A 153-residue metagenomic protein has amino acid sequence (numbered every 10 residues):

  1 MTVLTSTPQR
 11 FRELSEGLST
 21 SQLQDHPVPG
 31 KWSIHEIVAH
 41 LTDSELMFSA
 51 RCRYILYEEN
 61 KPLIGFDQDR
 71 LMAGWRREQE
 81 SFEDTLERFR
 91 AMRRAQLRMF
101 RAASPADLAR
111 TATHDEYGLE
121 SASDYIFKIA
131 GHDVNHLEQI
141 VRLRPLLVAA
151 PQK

Functional and structural regions predicted by a protein language model:
M1-T2, L14-G17, N60-P62, G74-R77 (+1 more regions): Short acidic/polar alpha-helix capping motifs at helix-coil junctions
V3-P8, R12-L14, M72-A109, I129: Acidic/histidine-rich alpha-helical segments that form the ligand environment of transition-metal centers
S6-P29: A glycine-rich, hydrophobic loop/mini-helix early in the fold
L14, L18-S21, E59, A103-A106 (+1 more regions): A short secondary-structure junction motif
Q24-Q68, L97, T111-K153: Short, contiguous alpha-helical
